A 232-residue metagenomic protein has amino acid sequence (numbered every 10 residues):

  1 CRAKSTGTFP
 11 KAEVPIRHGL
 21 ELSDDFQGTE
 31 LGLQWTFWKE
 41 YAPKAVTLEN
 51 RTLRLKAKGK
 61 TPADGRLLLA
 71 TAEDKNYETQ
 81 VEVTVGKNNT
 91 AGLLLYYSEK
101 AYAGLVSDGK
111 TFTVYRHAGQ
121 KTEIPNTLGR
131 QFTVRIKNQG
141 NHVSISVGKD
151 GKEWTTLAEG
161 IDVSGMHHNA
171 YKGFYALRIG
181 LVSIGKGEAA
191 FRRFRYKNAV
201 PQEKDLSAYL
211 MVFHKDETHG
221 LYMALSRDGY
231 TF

Functional and structural regions predicted by a protein language model:
C1-D205: Extracellular glycan-recognition regions
E203-F232: An edge-strand/N-cap motif at the start of beta-rich repeat modules
